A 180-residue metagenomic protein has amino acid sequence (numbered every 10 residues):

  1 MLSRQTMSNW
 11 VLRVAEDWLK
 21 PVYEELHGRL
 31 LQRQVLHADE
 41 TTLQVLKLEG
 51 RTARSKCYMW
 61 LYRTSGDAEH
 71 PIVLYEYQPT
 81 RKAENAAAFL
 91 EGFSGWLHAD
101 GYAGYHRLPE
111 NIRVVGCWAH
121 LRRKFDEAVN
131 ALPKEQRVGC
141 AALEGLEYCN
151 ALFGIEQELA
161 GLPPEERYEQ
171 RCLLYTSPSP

Functional and structural regions predicted by a protein language model:
M1: DNA-recognition alpha helix
R4, N9-R13, L19-A103: RNase H-like nuclease fold core
V45, H106, D126: Conserved protein kinase catalytic core
E110-C140: Conserved beta-strand -> loop -> alpha-helix junction used to position metal-binding or nucleic-acid-contacting
C140-E156: A conserved active-site cap/scaffold subdomain adjacent to cofactor or substrate pockets
Y168-E169: Long, contiguous internal "core" modules enriched in hydrophobic/ aromatic residues
Y175-P180: Conserved small/polar residues in nucleotide/adenosyl-binding loops
